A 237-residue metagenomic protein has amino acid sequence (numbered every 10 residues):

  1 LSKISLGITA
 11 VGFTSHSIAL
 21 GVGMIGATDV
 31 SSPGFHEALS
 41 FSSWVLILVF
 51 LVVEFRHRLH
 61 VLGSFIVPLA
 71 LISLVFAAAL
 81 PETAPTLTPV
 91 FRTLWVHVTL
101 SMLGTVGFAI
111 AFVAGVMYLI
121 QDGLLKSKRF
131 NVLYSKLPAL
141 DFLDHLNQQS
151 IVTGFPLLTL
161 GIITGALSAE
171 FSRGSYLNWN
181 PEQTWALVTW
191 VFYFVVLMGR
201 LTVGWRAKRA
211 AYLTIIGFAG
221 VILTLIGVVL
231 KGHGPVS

Functional and structural regions predicted by a protein language model:
L1-A84, V98-G123, F142-S172, N178-S237: Hydrophobic cores of alpha-helical transmembrane segments in multi-pass integral membrane proteins
P89-V90, L133, R173-S175: Glycine-rich, flexible loop/turn motifs
V90-T99: Acidic/Ser/Thr-rich, low-complexity mid-to-C-terminal regulatory regions of eukaryotic proteins
K126-D141: Juxtamembrane inter-helical linkers in multi-pass membrane proteins
